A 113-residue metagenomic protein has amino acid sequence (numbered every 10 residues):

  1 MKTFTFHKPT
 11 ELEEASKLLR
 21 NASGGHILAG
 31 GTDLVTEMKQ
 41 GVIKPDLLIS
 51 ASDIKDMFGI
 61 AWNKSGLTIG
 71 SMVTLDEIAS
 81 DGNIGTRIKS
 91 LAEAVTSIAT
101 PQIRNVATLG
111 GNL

Functional and structural regions predicted by a protein language model:
M1-L113: C-terminal structural segment of proteins
